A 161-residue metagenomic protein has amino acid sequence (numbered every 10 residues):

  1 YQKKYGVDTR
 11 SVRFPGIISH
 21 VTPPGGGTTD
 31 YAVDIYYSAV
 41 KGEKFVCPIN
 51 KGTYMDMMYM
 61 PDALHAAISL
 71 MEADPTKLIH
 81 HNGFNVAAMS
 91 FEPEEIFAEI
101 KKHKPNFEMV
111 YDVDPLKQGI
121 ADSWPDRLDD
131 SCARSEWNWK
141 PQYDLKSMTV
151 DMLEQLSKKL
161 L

Functional and structural regions predicted by a protein language model:
Y1-Y54, M60-D62: NAD(P)-dependent short-chain dehydrogenase/reductase
P48-N50, M55-L161: C-terminal substrate-binding subdomain of Rossmann-fold SDR/epimerase-dehydratase oxidoreductases
